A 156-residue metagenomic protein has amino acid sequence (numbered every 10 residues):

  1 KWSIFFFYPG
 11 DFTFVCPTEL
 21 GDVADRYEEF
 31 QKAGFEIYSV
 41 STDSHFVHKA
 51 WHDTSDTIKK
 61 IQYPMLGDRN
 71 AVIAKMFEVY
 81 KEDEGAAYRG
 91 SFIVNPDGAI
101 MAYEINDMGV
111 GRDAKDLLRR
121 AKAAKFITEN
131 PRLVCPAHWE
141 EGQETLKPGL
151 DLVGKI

Functional and structural regions predicted by a protein language model:
K1-I156: Chalcogenol-based redox active-site neighborhoods
